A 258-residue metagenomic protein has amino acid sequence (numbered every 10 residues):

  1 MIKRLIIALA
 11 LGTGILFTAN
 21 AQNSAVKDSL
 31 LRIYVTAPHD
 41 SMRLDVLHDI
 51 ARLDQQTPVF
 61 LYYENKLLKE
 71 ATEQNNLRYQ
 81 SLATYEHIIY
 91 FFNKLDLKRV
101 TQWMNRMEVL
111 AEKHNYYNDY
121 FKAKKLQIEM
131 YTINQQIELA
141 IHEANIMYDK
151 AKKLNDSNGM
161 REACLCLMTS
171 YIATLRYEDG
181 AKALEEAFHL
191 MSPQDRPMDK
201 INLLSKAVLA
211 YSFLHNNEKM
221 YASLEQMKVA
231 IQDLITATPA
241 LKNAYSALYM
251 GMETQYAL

Functional and structural regions predicted by a protein language model:
M1-L5: Positively charged n-region of N-terminal signal peptides that target proteins for export
I6-I7, L204: Generic early N-terminus positional signal peaking at residue ~5-7
I7-I15: Bacterial N-terminal signal peptides
I15, A19-L258: A "functional boundary" signal
